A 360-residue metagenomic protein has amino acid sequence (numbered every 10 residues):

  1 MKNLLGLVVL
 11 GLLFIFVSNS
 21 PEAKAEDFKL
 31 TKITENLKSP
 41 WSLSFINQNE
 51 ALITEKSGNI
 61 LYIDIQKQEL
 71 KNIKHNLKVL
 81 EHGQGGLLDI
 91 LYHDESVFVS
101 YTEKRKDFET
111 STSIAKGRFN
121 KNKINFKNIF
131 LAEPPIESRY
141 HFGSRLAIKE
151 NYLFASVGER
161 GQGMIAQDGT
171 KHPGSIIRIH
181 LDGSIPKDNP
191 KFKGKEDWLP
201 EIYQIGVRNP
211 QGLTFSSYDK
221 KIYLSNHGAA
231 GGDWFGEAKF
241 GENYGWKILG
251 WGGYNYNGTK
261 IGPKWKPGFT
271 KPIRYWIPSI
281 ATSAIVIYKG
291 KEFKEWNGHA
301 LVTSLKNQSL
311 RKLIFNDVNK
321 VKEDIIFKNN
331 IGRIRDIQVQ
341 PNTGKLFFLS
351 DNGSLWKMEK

Functional and structural regions predicted by a protein language model:
M1-L4: Positively charged n-region of N-terminal signal peptides that target proteins for export
L7-F16: Bacterial N-terminal signal peptides
P21-G163, G212-H227, P278-N316, Q340-K360: Acidic, Gly/Ser/Thr-rich repeat motifs that build Ca2+-stabilized beta-propeller blades
T31-T34, L70-L77, N125-L131, P186-F192 (+2 more regions): Beta-propeller fold detector
G85-L87, E159-D324, N342: Beta-propeller domain segments
I334-D336: Repeated scaffold domains used in trafficking and secretory/extracellular systems, primarily beta-propellers
